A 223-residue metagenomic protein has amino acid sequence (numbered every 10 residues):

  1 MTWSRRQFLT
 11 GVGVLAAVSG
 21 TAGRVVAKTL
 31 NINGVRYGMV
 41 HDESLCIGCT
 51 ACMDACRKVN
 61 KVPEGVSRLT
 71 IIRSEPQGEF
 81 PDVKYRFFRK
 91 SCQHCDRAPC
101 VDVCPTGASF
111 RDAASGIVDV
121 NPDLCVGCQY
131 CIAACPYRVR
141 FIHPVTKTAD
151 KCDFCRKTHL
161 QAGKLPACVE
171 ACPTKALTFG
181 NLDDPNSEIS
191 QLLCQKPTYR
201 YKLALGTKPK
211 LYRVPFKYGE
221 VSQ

Functional and structural regions predicted by a protein language model:
M1-A16: N-terminal secretory signal peptides and thylakoid transit peptides that target proteins across membranes
G20-A55, A204-V214, Y218-Q223: C-terminal segment of N-terminal export signals and the immediately downstream linker at the start of the mature
R24-T29, A51-R73, R97-L124, Y130-K147 (+2 more regions): Iron-sulfur cluster-binding cysteine motifs and their immediate structural context in ferredoxin-like electron-transfer
G34, F87, V145-D150, G206: Short, solvent-exposed loop/turn segments at the edges of secondary structure
Y37-M39, E43-L45, V83-R86, Q93-C95 (+3 more regions): Short, flexible, mixed-charge glycine/proline-rich loop motifs that serve as phosphate/nucleic-acid-contacting
T70-V101: Mid-chain, structured segments of secreted extracytoplasmic proteins
D153: Cys/His-clustered metal-coordination modules, chiefly Zn-binding fingers
A167-Q223: Long, compositionally biased charged/polar accessory segments in the mid-to-C-terminal portions of proteins
